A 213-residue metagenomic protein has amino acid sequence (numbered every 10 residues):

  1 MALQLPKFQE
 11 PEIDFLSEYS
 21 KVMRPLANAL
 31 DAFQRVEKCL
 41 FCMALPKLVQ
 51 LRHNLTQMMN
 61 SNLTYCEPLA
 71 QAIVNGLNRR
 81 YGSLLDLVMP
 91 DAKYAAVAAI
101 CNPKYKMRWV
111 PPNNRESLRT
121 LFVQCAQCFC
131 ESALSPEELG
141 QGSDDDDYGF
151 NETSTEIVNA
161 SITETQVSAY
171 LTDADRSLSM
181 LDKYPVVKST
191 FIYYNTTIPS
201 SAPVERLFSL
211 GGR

Functional and structural regions predicted by a protein language model:
M1, F191-R213: Short amphipathic alpha-helical "interface-anchor" segments enriched in bulky aromatics
A2-M180, K188: Extended, C-terminal/distal alpha-helical "rod" segments
